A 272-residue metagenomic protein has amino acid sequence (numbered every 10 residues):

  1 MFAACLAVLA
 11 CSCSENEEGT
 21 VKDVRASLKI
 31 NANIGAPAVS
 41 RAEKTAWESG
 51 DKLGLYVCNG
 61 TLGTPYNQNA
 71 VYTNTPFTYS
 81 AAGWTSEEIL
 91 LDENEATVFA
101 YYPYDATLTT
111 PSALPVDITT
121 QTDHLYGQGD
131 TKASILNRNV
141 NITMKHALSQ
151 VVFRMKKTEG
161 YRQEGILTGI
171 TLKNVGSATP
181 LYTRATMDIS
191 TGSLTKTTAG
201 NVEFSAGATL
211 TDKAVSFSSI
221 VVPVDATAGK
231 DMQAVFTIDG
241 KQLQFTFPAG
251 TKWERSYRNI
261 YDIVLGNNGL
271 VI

Functional and structural regions predicted by a protein language model:
M1-I272: Sec-type signal peptide cleavage vicinity
